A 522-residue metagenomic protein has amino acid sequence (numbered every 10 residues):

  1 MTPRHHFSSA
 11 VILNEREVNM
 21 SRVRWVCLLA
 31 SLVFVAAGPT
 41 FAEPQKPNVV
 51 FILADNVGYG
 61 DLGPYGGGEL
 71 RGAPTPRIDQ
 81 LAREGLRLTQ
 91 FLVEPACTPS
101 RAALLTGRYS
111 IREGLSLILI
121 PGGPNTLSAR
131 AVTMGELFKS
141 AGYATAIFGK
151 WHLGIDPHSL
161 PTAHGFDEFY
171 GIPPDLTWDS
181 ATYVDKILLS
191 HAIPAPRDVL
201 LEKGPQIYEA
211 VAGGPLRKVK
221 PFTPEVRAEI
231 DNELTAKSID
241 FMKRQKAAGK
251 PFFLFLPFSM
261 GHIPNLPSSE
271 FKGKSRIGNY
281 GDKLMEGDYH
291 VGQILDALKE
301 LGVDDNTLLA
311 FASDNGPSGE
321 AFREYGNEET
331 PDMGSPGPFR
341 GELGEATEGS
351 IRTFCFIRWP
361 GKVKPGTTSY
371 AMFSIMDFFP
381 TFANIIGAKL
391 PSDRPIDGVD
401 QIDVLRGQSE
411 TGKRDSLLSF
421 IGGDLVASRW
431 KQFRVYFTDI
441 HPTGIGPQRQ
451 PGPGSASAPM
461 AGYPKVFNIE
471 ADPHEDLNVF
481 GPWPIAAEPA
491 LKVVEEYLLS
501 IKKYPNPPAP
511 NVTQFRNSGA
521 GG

Functional and structural regions predicted by a protein language model:
M1-T2, F41: A composition/secondary-structure signal for short, hydrophobic, low-basic-content segments with alpha-helix propensity
P3-S9, L13-L28: Bacterial N-terminal signal peptides that target proteins for export
R24, G38-P39: Membrane-water interface signatures at transmembrane helix termini and the short loops that connect adjacent helices
C27-V35: Hydrophobic alpha-helical targeting segments used for export or membrane insertion
V33, P39-P464, P473-G522: Formylglycine-dependent sulfatase
